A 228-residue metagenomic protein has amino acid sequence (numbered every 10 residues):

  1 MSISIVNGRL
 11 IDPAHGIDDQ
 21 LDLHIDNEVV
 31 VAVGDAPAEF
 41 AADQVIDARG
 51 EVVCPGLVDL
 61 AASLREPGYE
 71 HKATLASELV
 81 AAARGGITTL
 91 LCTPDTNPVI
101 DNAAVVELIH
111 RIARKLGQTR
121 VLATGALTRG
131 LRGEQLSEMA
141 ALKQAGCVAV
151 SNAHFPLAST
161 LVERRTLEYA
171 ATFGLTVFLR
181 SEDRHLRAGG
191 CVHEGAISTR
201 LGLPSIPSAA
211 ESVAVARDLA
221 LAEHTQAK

Functional and structural regions predicted by a protein language model:
M1-S4, R9-P55: Histidine-rich, glycine-flanked metal-binding segment
G8, L23, E28, G50 (+6 more regions): Divalent metal-coordination and catalytic microenvironments
A48-A113: Metal-associated gating/positioning segment near the N- to mid-region
R49, E70-T74, D101-V105, G130-E134 (+2 more regions): Short secondary-structure boundary/capping elements
C54, A103-R120, E168-L179: Alpha-helix-loop-beta-strand connector modules within alpha/beta enzyme cores
L57-V58, T89, Q118-T124, V148-A149 (+2 more regions): Structural preference for beta-strand elements that scaffold enzyme active sites
L60-A73, P94-T96, L122-Q135, H154 (+1 more regions): Active-site mouth loops of central-metabolism enzymes
E134-K228: Histidine/acidic residue-rich metal-binding segments in metalloenzymes
